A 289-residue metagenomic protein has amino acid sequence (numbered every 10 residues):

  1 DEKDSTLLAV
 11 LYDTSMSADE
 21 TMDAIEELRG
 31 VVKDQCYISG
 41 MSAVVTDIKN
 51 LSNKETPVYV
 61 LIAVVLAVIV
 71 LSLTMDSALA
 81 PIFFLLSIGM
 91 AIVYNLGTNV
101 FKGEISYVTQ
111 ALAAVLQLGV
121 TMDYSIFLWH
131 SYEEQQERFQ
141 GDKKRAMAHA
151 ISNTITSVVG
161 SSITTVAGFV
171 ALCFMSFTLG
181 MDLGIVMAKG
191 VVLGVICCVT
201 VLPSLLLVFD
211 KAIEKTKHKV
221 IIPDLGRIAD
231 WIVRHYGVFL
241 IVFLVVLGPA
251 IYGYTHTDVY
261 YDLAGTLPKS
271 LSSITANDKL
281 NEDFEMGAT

Functional and structural regions predicted by a protein language model:
D1-E2, A18, L271: Polar helix-capping/helix-linker motif
D1-L11, T46-N50: Extracytoplasmic
D4-T6, D34, A288: Envelope-exposed proteins and targeting segments
Y12, A229, Y254-T289: Solvent-exposed, non-transmembrane loop/terminal regulatory segments of multi-pass membrane proteins
M16-Y261: Membrane-embedded transmembrane helical bundles of large multi-pass transporters/channels
